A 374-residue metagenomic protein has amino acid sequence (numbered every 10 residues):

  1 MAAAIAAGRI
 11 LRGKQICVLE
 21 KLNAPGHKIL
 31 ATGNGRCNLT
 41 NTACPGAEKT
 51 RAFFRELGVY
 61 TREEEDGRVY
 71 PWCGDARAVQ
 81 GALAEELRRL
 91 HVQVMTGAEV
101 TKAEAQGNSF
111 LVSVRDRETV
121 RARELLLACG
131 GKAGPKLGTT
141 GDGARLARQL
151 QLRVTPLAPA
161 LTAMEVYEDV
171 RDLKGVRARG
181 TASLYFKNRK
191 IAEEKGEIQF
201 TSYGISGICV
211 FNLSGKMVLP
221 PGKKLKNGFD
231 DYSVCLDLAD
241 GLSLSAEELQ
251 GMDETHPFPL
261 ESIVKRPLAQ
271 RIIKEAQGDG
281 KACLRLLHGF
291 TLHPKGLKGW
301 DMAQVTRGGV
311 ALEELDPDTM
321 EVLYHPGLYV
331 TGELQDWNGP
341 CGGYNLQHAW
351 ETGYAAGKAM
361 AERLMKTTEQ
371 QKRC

Functional and structural regions predicted by a protein language model:
G8-A31: Glycine-rich FAD pyrophosphate-binding loop
L19, V100, T119-T139, A147-R148 (+3 more regions): Short hydrophobic core segments
A24, K49-V69, S113, E124-A128 (+4 more regions): Residue-level recognition of phosphate/Mg2+-coordinating polar/acidic sites in nucleotide-handling active sites
H27-F53: N-terminal glycine-rich dinucleotide-binding loop that anchors FAD/FMN and/or NAD(P) in oxidoreductases
C44-P45, D66-E85, G134-T139, V166-D169 (+1 more regions): Short beta-strand to alpha-helix junction loop
T96-S109: A conserved short coil-to-beta-strand element within the FAD-binding core of flavoproteins
A133-L150, D336-M365: A conserved FAD-binding loop/helix module that cradles the flavin
R148, R153-Y203: Mid-to-C-terminal "cap/lid" subdomains and adjacent gly/pro-rich loops that border and regulate access to redox
